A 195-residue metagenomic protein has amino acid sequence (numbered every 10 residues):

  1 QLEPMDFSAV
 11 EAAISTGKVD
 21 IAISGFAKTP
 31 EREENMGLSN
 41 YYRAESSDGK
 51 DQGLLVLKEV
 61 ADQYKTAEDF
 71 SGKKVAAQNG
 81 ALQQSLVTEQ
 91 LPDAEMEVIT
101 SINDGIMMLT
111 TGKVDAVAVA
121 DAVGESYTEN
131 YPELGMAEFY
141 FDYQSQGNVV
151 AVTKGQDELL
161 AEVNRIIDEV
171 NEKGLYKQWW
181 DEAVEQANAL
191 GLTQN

Functional and structural regions predicted by a protein language model:
L2-A12, D62, E97-M107, T111 (+1 more regions): Short helix-initiation/N-cap motifs at beta->coil->alpha
L2-D69, F141: Acidic, polar ligand-binding/catalytic clefts
I14-S15, F70, L109-T110, V150 (+1 more regions): Hydrophobic residues within well-ordered alpha-helices
D20-I21, D115-A116, V149: Short, Asp-centered acidic motifs that coordinate Mg2+ and/or phosphate in catalytic or ligand-binding sites
G25-N35, T88-E89, T110, D115-Q144: A ligand-binding cleft/hinge motif common to bilobed small-molecule-binding domains
A44-K58, D121, E125-D168, A187-N195: Periplasmic-binding protein-like
G49-M107, A116, D121-V123, D157 (+1 more regions): Bilobed "Venus flytrap"/periplasmic-binding protein-like clamshell domains and structurally analogous long
L82-E97, G135-Y140, I167-N195: Ligand-binding clefts/hinges and TM-proximal coupling segments of bilobed small-molecule sensing domains
